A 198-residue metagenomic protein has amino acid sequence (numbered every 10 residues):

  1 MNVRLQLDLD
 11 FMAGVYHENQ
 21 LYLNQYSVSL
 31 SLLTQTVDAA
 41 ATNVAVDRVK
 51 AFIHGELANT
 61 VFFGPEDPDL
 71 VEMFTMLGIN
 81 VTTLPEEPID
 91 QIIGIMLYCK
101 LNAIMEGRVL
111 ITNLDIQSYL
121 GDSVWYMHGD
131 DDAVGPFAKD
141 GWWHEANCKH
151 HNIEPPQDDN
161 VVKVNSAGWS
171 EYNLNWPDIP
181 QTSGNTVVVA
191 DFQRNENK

Functional and structural regions predicted by a protein language model:
M1-V3: Short, Gly/Pro- and small/polar-rich lid/capping loops
Q6-C99, A103, I179-K198: Histidine-centered catalytic/metal-coordination loop motif
S27-S31, S118, S123, S166 (+2 more regions): Generic serine detector
I104-S118: Short, surface-exposed ligand- or partner-binding patches at beta-edge/loop junctions that are enriched in aromatics
I116-P156: Short, low-complexity, polybasic intrinsically disordered segments
K149-K198: Intrinsically disordered, low-complexity charged/polar segments
